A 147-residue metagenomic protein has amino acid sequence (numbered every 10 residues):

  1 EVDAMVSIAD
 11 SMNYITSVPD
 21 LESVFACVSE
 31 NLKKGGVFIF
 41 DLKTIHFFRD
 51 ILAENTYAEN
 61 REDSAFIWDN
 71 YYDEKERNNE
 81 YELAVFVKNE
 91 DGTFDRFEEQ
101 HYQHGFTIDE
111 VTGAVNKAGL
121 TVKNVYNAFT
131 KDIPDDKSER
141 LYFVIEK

Functional and structural regions predicted by a protein language model:
E1-A4: A short acidic, Gly/Pro-enriched loop at the edge of an enzyme's catalytic core that lines a small-molecule cofactor
S7-I8, E22, T44: Residues lining hydrophobic/aromatic ligand-binding pockets adjacent to catalytic sites
A9, P19, N127: Residues that line or immediately flank small-molecule/substrate-binding pockets and catalytic motifs
N13-I15: A short His-aromatic
V18-E22, S138: Conserved strand-to-helix beginnings and helix N-cap segments that scaffold or border functional pockets
L21-V37: A short glycine-rich, Lys/Arg-flanked "PGG" loop and its adjoining helix->strand segment in the class I
I39-T112: SAM-dependent methyltransferase
Y102-K147: C-terminal lobe and adjacent flexible extensions of AdoMet/dcAdoMet transferase-like proteins
